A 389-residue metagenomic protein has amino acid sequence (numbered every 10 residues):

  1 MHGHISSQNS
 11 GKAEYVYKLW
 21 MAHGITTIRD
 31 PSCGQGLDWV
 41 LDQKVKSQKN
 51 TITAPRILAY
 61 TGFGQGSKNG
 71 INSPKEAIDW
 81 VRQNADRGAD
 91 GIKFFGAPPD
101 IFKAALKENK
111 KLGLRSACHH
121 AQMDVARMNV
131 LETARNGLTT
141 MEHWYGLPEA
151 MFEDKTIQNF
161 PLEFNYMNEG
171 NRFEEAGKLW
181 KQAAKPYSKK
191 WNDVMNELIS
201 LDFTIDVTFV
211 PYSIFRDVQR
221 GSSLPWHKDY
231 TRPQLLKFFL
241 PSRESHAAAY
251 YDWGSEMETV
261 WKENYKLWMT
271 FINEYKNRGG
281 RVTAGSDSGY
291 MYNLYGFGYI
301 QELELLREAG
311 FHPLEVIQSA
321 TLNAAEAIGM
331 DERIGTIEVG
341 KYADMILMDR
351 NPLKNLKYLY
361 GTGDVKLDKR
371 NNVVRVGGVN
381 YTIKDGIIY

Functional and structural regions predicted by a protein language model:
M1-K49, N69-K75, M128-T133, K155: Metal-associated gating/positioning segment near the N- to mid-region
V16-D38, A54-G64, A85-A97, L106 (+4 more regions): Divalent metal-dependent hydrolysis catalytic cores, especially in the metallo-beta-lactamase
G24, I57, G88, N109 (+9 more regions): Divalent metal-coordination and catalytic microenvironments
Q35-Q43, G96-K110, M151-L162: Active-site-adjacent beta->alpha loops and helix N-cap segments on the catalytic face of soluble alpha/beta enzymes
K44-Q48, F102-A117, I199, I272-K276: Surface-exposed amphipathic alpha-helices with a cationic face
W80-D90, L147-A309: Active-site neighborhoods of metal-dependent hydrolases
Y250-E256, V260, Y265, T270 (+3 more regions): C-terminal helical cap
Y342-Y389: C-terminal cap of metal-dependent C-N hydrolases
